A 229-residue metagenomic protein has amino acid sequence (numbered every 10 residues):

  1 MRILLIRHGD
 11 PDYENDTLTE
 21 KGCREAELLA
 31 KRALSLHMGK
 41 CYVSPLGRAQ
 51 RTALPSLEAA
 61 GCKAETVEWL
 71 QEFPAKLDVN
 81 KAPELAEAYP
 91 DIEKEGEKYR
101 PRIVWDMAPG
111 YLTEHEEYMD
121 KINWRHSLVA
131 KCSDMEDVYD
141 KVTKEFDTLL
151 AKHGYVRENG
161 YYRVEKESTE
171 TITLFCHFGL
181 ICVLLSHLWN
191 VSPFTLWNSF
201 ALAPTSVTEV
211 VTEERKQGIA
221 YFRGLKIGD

Functional and structural regions predicted by a protein language model:
M1-L4: Extreme N-terminal starter segment of soluble prokaryotic enzymes
R7-E20: Glycine-rich N-terminal loop/short-helix segment of MobA-like nucleotidyltransferase
G9, F178, G228-D229: Active-site metal-binding loops of divalent metal-dependent hydrolases
L18-L34: Short catalytic helix/loop segments, enriched in acidic residues and glycine and frequently bearing histidine
K31-W124: Phosphate-coordination/substrate-recognition cap region in phosphate-metabolizing enzymes
G39-P45, Y161-R163, T171-L174: Short glycine-rich phosphate-binding loop at a beta-alpha junction
F73-E93, K152, V156-T171, C182-D229: Acidic, low-complexity terminal tails and accessory targeting/binding regions of phosphate-metabolizing enzymes
K121, R125-Y161: Internal catalytic-core helix/loop-beta-alpha segment that presents or stabilizes conserved functional determinants
